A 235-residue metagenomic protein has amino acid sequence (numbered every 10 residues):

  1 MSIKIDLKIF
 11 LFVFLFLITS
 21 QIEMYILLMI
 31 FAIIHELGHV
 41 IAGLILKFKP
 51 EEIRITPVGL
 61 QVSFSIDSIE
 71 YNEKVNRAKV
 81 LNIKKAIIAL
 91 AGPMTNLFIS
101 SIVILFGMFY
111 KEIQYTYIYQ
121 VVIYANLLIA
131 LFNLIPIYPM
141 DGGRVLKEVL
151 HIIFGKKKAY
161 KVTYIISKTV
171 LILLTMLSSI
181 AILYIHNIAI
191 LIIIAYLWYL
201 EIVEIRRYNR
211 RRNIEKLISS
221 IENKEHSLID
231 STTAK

Functional and structural regions predicted by a protein language model:
M1-E23, D67-S68, V80-N96: Topogenic membrane-insertion module of multi-pass membrane proteins
I3, L17-N76, V121-A125, I135-M140 (+1 more regions): Small-residue-rich helix-interface/hinge motifs
L7-F10, A91-I102, I166-M176: Core segments of transmembrane alpha-helices that mediate helix-helix packing or line hydrophobic substrate/ligand
F12-V13, M24-I33, V122-N126, A181-E201: Hydrophobic core segments of alpha-helical transmembrane domains in multi-pass membrane proteins
S20, A91-L127: Membrane-anchoring/interfacial helices and their immediately flanking loops in integral membrane proteins
H35, I55, G92, N133 (+3 more regions): Divalent metal-coordination and catalytic microenvironments
L46-I55, G142, R206-S219: A cytosolic-side transmembrane-helix exit/cap motif
E148, I152-K235: C-terminal transmembrane module of polytopic alpha-helical membrane proteins
